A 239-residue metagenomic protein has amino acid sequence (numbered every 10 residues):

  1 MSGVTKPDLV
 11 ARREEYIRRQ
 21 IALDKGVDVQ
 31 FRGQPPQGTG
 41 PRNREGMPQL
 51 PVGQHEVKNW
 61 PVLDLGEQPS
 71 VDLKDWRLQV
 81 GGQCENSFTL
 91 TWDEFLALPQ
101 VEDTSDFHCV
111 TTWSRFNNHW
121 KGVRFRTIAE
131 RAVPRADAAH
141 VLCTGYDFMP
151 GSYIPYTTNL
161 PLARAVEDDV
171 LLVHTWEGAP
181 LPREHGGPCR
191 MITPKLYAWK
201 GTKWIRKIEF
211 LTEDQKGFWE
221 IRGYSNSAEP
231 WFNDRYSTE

Functional and structural regions predicted by a protein language model:
S2-E239: Structured, non-membrane catalytic/scaffold regions adjacent to prosthetic-group chemistry
